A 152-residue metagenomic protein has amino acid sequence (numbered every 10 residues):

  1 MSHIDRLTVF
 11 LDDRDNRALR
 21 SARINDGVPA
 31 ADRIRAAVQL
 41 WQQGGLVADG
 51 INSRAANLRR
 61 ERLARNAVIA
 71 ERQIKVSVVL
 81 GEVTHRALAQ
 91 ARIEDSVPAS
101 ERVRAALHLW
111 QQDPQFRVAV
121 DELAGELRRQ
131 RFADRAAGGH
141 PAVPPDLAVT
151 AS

Functional and structural regions predicted by a protein language model:
M1-R14, R20-I24, A55-T84, R92-I93 (+1 more regions): Short Lys/Arg-rich basic patches
V28-N57, V97-E122: Short, basic amphipathic alpha-helical segments that act as recognition/interaction helices in nucleic-acid-binding
